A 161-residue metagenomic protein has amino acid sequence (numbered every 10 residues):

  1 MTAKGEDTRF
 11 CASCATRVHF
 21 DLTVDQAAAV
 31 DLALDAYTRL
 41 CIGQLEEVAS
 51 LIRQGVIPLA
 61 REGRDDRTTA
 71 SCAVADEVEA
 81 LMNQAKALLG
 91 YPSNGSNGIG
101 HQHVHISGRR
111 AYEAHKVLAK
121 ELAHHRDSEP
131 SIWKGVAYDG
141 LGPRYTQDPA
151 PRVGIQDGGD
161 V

Functional and structural regions predicted by a protein language model:
T2-V161: Positively charged, low-complexity terminal tracts and the immediately adjacent first secondary-structure elements
